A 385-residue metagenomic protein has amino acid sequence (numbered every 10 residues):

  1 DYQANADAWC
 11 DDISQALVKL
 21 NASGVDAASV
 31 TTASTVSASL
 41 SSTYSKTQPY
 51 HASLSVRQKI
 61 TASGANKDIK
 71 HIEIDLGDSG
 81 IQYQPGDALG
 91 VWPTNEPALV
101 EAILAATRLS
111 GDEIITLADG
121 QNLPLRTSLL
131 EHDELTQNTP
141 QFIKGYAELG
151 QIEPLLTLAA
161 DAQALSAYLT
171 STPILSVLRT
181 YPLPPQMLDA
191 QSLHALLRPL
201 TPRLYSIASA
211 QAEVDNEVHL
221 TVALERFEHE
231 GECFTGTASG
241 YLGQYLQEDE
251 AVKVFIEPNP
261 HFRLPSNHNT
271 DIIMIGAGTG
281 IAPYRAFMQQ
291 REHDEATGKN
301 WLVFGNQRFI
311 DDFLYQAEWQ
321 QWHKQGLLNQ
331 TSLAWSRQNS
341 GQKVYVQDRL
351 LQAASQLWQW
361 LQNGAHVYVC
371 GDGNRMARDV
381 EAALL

Functional and structural regions predicted by a protein language model:
D1-L385: FNR-like FAD-binding dehydrogenase module
